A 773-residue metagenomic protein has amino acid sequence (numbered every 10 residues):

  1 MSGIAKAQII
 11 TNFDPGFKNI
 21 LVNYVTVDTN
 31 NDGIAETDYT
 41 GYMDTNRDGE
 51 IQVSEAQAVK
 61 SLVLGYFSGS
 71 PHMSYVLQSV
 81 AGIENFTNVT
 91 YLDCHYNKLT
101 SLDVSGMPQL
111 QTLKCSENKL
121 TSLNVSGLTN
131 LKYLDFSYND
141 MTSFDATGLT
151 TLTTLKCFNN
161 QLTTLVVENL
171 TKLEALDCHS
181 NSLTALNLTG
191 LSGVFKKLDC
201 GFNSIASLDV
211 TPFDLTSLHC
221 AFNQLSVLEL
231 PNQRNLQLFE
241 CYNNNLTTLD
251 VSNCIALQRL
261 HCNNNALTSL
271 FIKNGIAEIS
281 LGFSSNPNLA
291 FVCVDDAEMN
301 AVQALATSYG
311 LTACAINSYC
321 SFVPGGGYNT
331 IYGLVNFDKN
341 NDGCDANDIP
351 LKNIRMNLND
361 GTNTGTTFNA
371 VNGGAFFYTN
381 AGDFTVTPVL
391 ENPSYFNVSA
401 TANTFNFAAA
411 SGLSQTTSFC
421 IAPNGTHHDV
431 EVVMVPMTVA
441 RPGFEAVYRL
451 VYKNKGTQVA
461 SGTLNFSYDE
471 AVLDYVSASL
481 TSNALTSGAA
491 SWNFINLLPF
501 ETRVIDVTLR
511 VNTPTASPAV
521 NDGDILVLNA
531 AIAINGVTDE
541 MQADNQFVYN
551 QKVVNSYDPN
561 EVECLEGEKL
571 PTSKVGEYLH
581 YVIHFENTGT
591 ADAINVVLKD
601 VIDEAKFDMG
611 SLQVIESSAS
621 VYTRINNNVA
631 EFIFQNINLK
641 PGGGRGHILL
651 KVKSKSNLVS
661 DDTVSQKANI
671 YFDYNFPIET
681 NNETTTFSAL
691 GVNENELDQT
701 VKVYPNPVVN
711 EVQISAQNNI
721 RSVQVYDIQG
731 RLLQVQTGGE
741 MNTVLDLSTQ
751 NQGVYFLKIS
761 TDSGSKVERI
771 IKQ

Functional and structural regions predicted by a protein language model:
A5-Y91, F271-I276, P287-N329: N-terminal capping/linker segments that flank leucine-rich repeat
D135, D177, D199, E240 (+2 more regions): C-terminal outer-membrane/trafficking sorting elements
L281-F283, G373, A381-Y395: A short, solvent-exposed beta-strand micro-motif common in secreted/extracellular proteins
C320-Y332, N347, A422-P442, Y557-E561 (+3 more regions): Residue-level detector of functionally pivotal "anchor" positions at catalytic/ligand-binding pockets or at interdomain
K339-P350, N357-Y378: Short, acidic Ser/Thr/Gly-rich low-complexity loop/linker segments typical of extracellular and cell-surface proteins
T404-P423, T515-K574, E586, E616 (+1 more regions): Extracellular/luminal low-complexity Ser/Thr/Pro-rich, glycosylation-prone repeat/linker regions
M434-V459, T572-V601, N669: Short beta-strand elements of extracellular/lumenal beta-sandwich folds
F494-D522, I633-D661: Low-complexity, intrinsically disordered segments enriched in Ser/Thr together with acidic residues
